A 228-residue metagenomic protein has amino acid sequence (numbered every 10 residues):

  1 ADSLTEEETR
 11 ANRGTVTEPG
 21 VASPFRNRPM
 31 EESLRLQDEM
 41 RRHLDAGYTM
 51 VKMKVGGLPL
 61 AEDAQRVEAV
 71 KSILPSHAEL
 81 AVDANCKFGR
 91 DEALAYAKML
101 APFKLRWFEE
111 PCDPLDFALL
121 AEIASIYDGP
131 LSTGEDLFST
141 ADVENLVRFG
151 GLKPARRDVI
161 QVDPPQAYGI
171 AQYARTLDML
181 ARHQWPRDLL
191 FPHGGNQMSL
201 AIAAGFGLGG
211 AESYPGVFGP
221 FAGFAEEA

Functional and structural regions predicted by a protein language model:
A1-L80, N85-L94, K98-P102, F224-A228: N-terminal capping/lid subdomain adjacent to the active-site entrance of alpha/beta enzymes
A22, Q37, M53-G56, E109 (+3 more regions): Residues at structural and domain junctions
K52, A81-V82, W107-F108, S132-G134 (+1 more regions): Generic enzyme active-site microenvironment
G56-E62, A84-E92, E109-F117, L137-T140 (+1 more regions): Short, small-residue-enriched loops and turns at beta-alpha junctions that line or gate enzyme active sites
K98, K104, L115-A228: Shared catalytic-loop signature of beta/alpha-barrel
